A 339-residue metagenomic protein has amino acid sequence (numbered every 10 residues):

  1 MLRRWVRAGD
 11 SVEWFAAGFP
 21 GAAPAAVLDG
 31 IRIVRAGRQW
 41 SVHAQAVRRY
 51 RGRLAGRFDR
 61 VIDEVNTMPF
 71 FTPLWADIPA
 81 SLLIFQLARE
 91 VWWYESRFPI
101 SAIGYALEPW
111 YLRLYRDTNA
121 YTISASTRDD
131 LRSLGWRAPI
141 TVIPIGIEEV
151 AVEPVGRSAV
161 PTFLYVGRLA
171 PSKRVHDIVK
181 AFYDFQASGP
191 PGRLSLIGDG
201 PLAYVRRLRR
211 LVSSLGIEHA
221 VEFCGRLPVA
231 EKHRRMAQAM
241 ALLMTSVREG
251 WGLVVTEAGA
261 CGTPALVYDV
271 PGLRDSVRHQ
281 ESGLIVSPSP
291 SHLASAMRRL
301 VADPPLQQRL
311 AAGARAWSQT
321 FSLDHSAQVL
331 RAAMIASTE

Functional and structural regions predicted by a protein language model:
G18, R193-R207, G225: Glycosyltransferase donor-sugar binding loop
I100-A120: Membrane-proximal helix-turn-helix segments that form the acceptor-binding/catalytic region of lipid-linked
S126, G146: Carbohydrate-associated surface elements
P161, R168-D184, G189, R206-R207: A conserved mid-protein helix/loop that constitutes part of the nucleotide-sugar donor-binding site
R206-L227: Nucleotide-activated donor-binding/catalytic signature segment of Leloir-type glycosyltransferases, i.e., the conserved
V247: Aromatic "clamp/platform" in nucleotide-sugar-dependent glycosyltransferases that forms part of the donor/acceptor
V255, P264-V267: Short hydrophobic beta-strand element within catalytic cores of glycosyltransferases and related nucleotide-activated
H279-Q280, L284-P290, R299-P305: Conserved acidic donor-binding segment of nucleotide-sugar-dependent glycosyltransferases
